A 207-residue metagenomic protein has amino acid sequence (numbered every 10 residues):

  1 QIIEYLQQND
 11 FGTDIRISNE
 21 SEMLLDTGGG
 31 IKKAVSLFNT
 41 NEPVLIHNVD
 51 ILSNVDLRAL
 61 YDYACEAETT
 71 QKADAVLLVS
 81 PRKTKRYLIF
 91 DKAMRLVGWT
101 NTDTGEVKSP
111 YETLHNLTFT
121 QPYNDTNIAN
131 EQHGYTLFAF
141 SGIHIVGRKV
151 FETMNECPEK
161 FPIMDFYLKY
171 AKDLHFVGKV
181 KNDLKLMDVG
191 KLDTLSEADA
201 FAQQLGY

Functional and structural regions predicted by a protein language model:
Q1-N48, N54, A59, T153 (+2 more regions): Conserved N-terminal catalytic core of the sugar/cofactor nucleotidyltransferase
I2, L25, L88, L96-W99 (+1 more regions): Short clusters of hydrophobic/aromatic residues that line enzyme substrate/ligand-binding pockets
G12-I15, K72, D173-H175: A generic structural signal for alpha->beta connector loops
S18-E20, H47, V76-V79, W99: Generic beta-sheet signal
G30-K33, F90-A93, D193-E197: Short, surface-exposed amphipathic charged segments that create phosphate/polyanion-binding patches used for binding
L45, L52, L57-T69, K83 (+1 more regions): Catalytic-core segments of class I nucleotidyltransferases/pyrophosphorylases that form NMP-activated intermediates
A75-A93: Short beta-strand-to-loop element that shapes/binds the nucleotide-sugar donor at the catalytic cleft/hinge
